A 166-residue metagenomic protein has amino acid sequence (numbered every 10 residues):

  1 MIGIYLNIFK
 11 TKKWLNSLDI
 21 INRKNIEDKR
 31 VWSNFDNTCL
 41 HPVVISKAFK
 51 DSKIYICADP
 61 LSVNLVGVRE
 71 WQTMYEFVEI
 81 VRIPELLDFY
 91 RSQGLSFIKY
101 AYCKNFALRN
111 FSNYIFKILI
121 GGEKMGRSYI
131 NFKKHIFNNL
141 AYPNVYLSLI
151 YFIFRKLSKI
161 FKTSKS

Functional and structural regions predicted by a protein language model:
M1-S33: Flexible acidic/His/Gly-enriched loops in nucleotide-sugar-dependent glycosyltransferase catalytic domains
L6, N37, Y75: Residue-level marker of regulatory loop/turn positions in helix-turn-helix DNA-binding domains and in histidine
W14, L61-N64, R69: Short, solvent-exposed loop/turn segments at secondary-structure junctions
L15-S17, Y55, W71-M74: Preference for long, solvent-exposed alpha-helical segments and helix-linker "stalks"
V31-D36, E70: Glycine-rich "substrate-gating" loop/helix at the edge of Rossmann-like oxidoreductase active sites
D36-V63: Catalytic donor-sugar/metal-binding loop of nucleotide-sugar-dependent glycosyltransferases
Q72-A101, F106-L140: Catalytic core of nucleotide-sugar-dependent glycosyltransferases
F137-S166: Alpha-helical membrane-targeting segments
